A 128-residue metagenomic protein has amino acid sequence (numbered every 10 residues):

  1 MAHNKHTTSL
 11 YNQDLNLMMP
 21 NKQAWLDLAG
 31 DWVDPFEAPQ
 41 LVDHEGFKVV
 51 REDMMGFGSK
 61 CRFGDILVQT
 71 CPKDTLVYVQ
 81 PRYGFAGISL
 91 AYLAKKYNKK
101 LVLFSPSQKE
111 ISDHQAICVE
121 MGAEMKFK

Functional and structural regions predicted by a protein language model:
A2-D74: Positively charged, low-complexity intrinsically disordered leader regions
K48-V50, V102-F104, E124-K126: General small-molecule cofactor/ligand-binding pocket signal
V50-M54, P81, K128: Fold-independent oxyanion-binding glycine-rich loops and adjacent beta-strand/coil segments at enzyme active sites
G58, G84-S89, E110-D113: Short active-site-adjacent helix-start/loop capping segments
K73-L93, Y97-S105: A short, small-residue-rich loop immediately preceding and capping a beta-strand
S107-K128: Small/polar-residue-rich loop-to-helix segments that shape phosphate-bearing ligand pockets
